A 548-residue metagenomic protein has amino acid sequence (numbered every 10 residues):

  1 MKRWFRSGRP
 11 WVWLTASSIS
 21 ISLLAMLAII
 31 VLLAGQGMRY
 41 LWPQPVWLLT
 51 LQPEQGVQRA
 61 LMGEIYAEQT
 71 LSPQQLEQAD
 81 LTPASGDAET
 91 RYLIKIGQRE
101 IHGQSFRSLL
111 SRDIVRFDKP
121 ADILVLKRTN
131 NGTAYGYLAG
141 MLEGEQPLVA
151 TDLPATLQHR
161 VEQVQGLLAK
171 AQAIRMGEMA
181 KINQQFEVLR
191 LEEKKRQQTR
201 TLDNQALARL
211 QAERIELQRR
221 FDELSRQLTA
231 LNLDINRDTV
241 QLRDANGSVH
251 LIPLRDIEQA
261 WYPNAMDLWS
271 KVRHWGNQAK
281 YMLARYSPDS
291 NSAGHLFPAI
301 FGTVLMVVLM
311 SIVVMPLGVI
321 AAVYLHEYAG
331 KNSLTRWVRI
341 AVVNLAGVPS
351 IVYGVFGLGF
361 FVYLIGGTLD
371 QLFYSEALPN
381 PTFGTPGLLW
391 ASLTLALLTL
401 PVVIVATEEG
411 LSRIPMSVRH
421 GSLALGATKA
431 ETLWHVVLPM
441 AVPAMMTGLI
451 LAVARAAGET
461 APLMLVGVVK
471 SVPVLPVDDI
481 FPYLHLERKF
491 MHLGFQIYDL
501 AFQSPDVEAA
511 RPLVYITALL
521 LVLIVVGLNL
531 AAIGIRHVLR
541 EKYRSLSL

Functional and structural regions predicted by a protein language model:
M1-A16, S20-A28, G35-N291, S547-L548: Membrane-topology segments of multi-pass transport proteins
W275-G294, Y353-A396, G467-V469, V477-Y483: Membrane-interfacial helix termini and adjacent extracytoplasmic/periplasmic loops of multi-pass transporters
P288, A293-L305, L309, T335-A346 (+1 more regions): Alpha-helical membrane-interface segments at transmembrane helix boundaries
M310-V342, V355, Y363, A532-E541: Transmembrane-helix boundary motif in ABC transporter permease subunits
P316-A321, V352-V355, W390, L397-V418 (+3 more regions): Membrane-embedded alpha-helices of multi-pass transport/permease systems
I404-E408, I414-P415, K429-G467: Transmembrane alpha-helices
G467-L519: Interhelical loop and adjacent transmembrane-helix boundary motif in polytopic membrane transport permeases
